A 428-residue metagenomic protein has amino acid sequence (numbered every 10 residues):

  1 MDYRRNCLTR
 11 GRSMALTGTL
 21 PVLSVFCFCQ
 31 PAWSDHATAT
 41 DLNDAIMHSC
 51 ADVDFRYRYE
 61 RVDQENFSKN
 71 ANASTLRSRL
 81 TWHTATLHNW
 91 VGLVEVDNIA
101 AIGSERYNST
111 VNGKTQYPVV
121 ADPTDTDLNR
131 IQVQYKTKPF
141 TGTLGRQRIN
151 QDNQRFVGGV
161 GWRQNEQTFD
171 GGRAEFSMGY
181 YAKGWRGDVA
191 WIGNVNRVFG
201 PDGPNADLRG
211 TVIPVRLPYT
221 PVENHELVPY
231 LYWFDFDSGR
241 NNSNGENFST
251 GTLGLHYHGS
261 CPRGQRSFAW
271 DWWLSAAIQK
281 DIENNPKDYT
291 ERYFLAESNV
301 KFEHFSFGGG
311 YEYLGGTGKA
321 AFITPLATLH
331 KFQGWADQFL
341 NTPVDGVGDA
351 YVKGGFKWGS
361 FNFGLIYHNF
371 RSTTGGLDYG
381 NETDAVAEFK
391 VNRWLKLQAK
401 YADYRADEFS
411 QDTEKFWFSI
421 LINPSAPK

Functional and structural regions predicted by a protein language model:
M1-R12: N-terminal secretory signal peptides that target proteins for export/translocation
T17-F28: Bacterial N-terminal signal peptides
C29-A51, A321, F339, P343-V347 (+2 more regions): Outer-membrane beta-barrel biogenesis signature
D35-H36, V62-N66, G113-Y117, Q154-V157 (+4 more regions): Extracytoplasmic loops and strand-loop junctions of Gram-negative outer membrane beta-barrel proteins
D41-D63, H88-V94, W185: Transmembrane beta-strand segments of Gram-negative outer membrane beta-barrel proteins
E60-L76, T86-I131, I149-R163, G239-N242 (+3 more regions): Surface-exposed loop and membrane-interface regions of Gram-negative outer-membrane beta-barrel proteins
T84, H88, G92, K138-G142 (+4 more regions): Signature for the C-terminal beta-barrel architecture of outer-membrane proteins
Q132-K136, T141-Q147, P343-N362: Outer-membrane beta-barrel transmembrane strands
